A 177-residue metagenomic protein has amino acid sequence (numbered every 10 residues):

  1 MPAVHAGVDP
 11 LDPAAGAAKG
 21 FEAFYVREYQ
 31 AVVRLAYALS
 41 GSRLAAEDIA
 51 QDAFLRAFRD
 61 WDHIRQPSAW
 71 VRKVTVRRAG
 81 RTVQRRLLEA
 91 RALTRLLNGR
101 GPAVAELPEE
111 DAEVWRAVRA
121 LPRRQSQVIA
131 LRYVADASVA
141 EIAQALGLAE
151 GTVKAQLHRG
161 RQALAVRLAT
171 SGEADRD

Functional and structural regions predicted by a protein language model:
M1-L11, G20, R91, R95-L97 (+3 more regions): C-terminal edge and immediately downstream basic/flexible tail or linker adjoining helix-turn-helix-like DNA-binding
P2-V4, V8-R34, L44: A short, charge-rich alpha-helical start-of-domain segment used by transcription regulators
K19, A23, R95-R119: Acidic, proline/glycine-rich intrinsically disordered inter-domain spacer in sigma factors
F24-R43, T75, V118, A169-T170: Amphipathic, Lys/Arg- and hydrophobic-enriched alpha-helical face
V33, R43-D60: Conserved RNAP core-binding helix
R59, Q66, K73-N98, L107 (+1 more regions): Arg/Lys-rich amphipathic alpha helix in sigma70-family domain 2
V76, G80, L146-T170: DNA-recognition helix of helix-turn-helix
V128-R132: A short pre-motif secondary-structure segment
